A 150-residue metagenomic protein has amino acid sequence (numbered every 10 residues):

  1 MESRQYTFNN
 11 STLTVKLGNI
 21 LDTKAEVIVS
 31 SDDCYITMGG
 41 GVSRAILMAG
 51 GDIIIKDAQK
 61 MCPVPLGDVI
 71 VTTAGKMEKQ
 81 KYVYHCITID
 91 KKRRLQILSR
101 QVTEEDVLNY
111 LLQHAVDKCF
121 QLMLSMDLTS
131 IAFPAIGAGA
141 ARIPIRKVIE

Functional and structural regions predicted by a protein language model:
M1-E150: Macrodomain-like recognition of ADP-ribose-binding/processing modules
